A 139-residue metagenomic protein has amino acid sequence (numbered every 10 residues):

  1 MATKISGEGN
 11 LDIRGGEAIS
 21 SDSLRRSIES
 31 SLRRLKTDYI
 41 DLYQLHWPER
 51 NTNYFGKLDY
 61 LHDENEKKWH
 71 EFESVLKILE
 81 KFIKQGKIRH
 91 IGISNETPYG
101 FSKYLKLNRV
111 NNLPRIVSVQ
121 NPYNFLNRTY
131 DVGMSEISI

Functional and structural regions predicted by a protein language model:
M1, S31, I40-L42, I91 (+1 more regions): Conserved, mostly hydrophobic/aromatic
M1-N10, V119-Y123: A short, structured active-site edge motif that brings together acidic residues
G9-R14, T52-N53: A short acidic, helix-capping loop that chelates divalent metal ions and anchors anionic groups
E17-E29: Glycine-rich anion/phosphate-binding loops
L45: Internal, well-ordered alpha/beta segment that forms a basic, Gly-enriched binding/recognition surface
P48-I139: Beta/alpha (TIM)-barrel catalytic core signal, keyed to glycine-rich beta->alpha loops juxtaposed to Asp/Glu that bind
